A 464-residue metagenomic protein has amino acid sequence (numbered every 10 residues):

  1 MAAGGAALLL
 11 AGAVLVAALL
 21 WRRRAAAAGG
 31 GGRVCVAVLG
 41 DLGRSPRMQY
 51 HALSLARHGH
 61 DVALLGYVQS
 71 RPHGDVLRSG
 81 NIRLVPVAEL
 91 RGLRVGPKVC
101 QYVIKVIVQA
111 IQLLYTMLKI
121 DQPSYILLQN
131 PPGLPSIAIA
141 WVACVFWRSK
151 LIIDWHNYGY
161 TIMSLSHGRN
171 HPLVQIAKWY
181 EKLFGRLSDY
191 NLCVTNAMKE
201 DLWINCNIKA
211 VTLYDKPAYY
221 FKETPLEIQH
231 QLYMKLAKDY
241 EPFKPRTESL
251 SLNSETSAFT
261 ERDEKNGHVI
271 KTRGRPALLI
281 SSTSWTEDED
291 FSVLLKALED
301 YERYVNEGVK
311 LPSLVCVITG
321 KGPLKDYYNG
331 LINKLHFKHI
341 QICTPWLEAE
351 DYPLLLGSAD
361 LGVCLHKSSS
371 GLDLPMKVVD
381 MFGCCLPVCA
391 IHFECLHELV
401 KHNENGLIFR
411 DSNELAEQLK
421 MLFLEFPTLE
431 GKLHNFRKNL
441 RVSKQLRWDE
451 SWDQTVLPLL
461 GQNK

Functional and structural regions predicted by a protein language model:
L8-A28, V38-G43, S54-K105, M117-P123 (+2 more regions): N-terminal strand-loop element at the rim of the active site of nucleotide-sugar-dependent glycosyltransferases
S45, P72, Q109-L113, L118 (+1 more regions): An aromatic- and histidine-rich active-site surface loop
L53, L114, P135-A138, V142-W147 (+3 more regions): Membrane-proximal helix-turn-helix segments that form the acceptor-binding/catalytic region of lipid-linked
V76, L192-C193, M198-N253: Helix-loop-beta element that forms the nucleotide-linked donor phosphate-binding surface in glycosyltransferases
E241-L252, E264, H268-E289, L295-E299 (+1 more regions): Conserved donor-binding/catalytic core segment of Leloir-type glycosyltransferases
V309-S313, V317-G320, K325-L354: Nucleotide-activated donor-binding/catalytic signature segment of Leloir-type glycosyltransferases, i.e., the conserved
L361-C364, D380-G383, P387-I391: Short hydrophobic beta-strand element within catalytic cores of glycosyltransferases and related nucleotide-activated
R410, P427-K464: A charged, aromatic-enriched C-terminal amphipathic alpha-helix characteristic of glycosyltransferases across folds
